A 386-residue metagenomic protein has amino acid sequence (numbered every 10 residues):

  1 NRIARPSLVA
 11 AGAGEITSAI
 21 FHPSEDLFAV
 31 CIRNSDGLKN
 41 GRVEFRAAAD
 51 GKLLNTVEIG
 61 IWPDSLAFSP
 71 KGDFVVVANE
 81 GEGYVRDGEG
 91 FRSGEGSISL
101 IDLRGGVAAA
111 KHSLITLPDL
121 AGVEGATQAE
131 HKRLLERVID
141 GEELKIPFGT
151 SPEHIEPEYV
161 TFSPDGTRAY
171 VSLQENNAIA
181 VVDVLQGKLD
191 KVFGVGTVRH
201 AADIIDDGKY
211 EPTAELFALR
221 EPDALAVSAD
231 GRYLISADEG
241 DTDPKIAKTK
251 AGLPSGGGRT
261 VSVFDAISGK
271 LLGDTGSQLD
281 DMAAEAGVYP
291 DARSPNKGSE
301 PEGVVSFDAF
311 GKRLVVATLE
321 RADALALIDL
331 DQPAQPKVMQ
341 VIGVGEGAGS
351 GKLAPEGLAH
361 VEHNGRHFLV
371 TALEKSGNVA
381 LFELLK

Functional and structural regions predicted by a protein language model:
I3-G12, G106-P152, K191-L216, K270-N296 (+1 more regions): Surface-exposed loop and turn segments in beta-propeller and other repeat-based domains that flank or scaffold
A13-A19, P63, E142-T161, D206-A229 (+3 more regions): Signature of short aromatic-glycine-proline-rich micro-motifs recurring in repeat-based ectodomains
P23-E25, S69-G72, P164-D165, A229-G231 (+2 more regions): Residue-level detector of Asp-centered blade-edge/turn motifs that repeat once per structural unit in beta-propeller
C31-G41, A78-G96, S236-R259: Short, conserved, GDST-rich strand-edge loop motifs in beta-rich repeat architectures
G41-A49, R92-G105, P254-I267: Beta-propeller blade signature
A47-G51, L103-G106, D183-Q186, A266-S268 (+2 more regions): Short loop/turn segments that connect beta-strands within beta-propeller blades
G357-K386: Blade-level signature of beta-propeller repeat domains, shared across WD40, Kelch, NHL, RCC1 and BNR/Asp-box propellers
